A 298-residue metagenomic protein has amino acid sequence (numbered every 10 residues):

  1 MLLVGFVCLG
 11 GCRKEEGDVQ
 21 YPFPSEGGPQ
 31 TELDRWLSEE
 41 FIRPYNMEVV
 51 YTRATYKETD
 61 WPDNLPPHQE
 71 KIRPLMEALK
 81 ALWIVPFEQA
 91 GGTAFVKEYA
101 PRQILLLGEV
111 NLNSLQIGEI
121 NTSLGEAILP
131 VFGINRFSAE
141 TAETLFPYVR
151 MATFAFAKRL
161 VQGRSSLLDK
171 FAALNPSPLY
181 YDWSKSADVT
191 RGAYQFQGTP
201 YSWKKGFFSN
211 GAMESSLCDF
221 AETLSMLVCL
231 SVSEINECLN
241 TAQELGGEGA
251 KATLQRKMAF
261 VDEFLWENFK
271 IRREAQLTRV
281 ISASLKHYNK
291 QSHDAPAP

Functional and structural regions predicted by a protein language model:
M1-F6: Sec-dependent N-terminal signal peptides
V7-G11: C-terminal motif of bacterial Sec signal peptides marking the signal peptidase cleavage site
C12-E98, G247, K251-P298: Acidic/polar, low-complexity intrinsically disordered N-terminal segments immediately downstream of a Sec signal
E15-V19, K158, Q162, M226: General alpha-helical segment detector with a strong preference for membrane-spanning helices and helix-boundary regions
W61-Q69, G133-E143, G206-E214: Second-shell loop/turn segments in exported
K71-V189: Acidic/His-rich structured neighborhood in mature extracellular/periplasmic domains
Y180-D262, W266-K270, E274, K286-P298: Metalloprotease/metallohydrolase-associated module, dominated by Zn2+-dependent proteases
